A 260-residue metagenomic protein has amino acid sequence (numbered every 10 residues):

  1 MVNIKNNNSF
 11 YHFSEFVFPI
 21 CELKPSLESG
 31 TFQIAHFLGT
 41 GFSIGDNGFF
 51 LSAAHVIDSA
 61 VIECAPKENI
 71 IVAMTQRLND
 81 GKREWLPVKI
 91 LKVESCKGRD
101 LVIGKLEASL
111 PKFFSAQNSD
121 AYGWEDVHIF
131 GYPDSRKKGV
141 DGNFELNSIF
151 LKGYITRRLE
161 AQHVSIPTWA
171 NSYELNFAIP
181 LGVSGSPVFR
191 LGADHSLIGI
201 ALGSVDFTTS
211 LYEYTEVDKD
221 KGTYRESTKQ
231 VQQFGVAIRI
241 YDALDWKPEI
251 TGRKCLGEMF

Functional and structural regions predicted by a protein language model:
M1-S43, F50-A53, G98-V102: N-terminal activation segment of mature serine protease catalytic domains
K5-N8, F113-E174, A178-V183, A201-E213: Flexible, gly/ser-rich surface segments that form the specificity/activation loops bordering the active-site cleft
I20, G41, G48, S52 (+8 more regions): Terminal peptide-recognition signature
H36-L38, G45-S95: Catalytic-histidine neighborhood of serine endopeptidases, predominantly the chymotrypsin-like S1/PA family
H36-L38, L181-S184: Short, small/polar residue-rich loop motifs at catalytic or cofactor-binding pockets
S43-G45, K92, R157, R190 (+1 more regions): A residue-level detector for short acidic-glycine micro-motifs
D46, S95-K97, R158-H163: Short, conserved beta-turn/loop elements at beta-strand boundaries and strand-helix junctions
R190-F260: C-terminal subregion of chymotrypsin/trypsin-like serine protease catalytic domains
